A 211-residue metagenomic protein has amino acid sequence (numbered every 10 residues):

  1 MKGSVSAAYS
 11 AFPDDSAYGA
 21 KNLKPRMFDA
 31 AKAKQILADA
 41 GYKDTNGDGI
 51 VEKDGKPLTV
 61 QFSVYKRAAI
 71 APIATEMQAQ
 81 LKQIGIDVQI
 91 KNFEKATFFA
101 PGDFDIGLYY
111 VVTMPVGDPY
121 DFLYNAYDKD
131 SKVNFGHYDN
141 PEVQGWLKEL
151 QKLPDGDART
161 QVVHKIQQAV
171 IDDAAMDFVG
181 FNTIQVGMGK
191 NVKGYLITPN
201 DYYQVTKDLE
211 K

Functional and structural regions predicted by a protein language model:
M1-E76, K165: Append "and occasionally in soluble cytosolic enzymes with long acidic Gly/Pro-rich linkers
M1-S6, A17, A38-K43, A79-I86 (+5 more regions): Sec-exported extracytoplasmic/periplasmic mature domains
G3-A7, S16-G19, K66-A69, K95-T97 (+3 more regions): Solvent-exposed loop/turn segments at secondary-structure junctions within structured extracellular/periplasmic domains
S10-A11, V60-S63, Q89-K91, I106-Y110 (+1 more regions): Structural recognition of the beta-strand scaffold that forms the well-ordered cores of secreted hydrolase catalytic
Y18-Q35, K43-L58, A100-D103, Y124-K152 (+1 more regions): Short, solvent-exposed loop/beta-turn-alpha elements that line the ligand-binding surface or hinge of extracytoplasmic
F28, K32-I36, A69-E76, Q83 (+5 more regions): Extracytoplasmic/secreted proteins, especially bacterial periplasmic and envelope-associated proteins
F62-I70, I106-P115, N200-Y203: Short, structured secondary-structure boundary patches
A79-Y127, V133, V162: Periplasmic binding protein-like
